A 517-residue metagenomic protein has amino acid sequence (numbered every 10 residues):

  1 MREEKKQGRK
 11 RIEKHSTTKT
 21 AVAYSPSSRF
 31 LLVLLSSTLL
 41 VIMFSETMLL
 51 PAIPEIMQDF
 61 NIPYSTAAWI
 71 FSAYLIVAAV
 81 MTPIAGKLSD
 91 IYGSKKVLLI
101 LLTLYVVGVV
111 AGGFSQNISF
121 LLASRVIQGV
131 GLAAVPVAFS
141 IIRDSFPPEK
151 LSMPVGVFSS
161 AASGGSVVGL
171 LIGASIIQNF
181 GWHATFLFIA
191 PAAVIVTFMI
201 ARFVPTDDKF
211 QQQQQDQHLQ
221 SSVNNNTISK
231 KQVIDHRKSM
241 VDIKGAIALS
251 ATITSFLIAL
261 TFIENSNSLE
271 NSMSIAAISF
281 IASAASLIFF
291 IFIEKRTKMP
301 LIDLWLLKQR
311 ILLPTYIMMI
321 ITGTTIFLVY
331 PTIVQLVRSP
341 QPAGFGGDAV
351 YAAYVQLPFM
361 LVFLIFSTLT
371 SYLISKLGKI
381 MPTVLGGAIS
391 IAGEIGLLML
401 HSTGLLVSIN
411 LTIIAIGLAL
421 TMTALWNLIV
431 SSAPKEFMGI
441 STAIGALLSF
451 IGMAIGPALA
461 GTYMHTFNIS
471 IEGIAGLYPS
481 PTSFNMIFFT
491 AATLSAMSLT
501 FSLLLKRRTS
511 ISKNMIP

Functional and structural regions predicted by a protein language model:
M1-F44, Q58: Cytosolic juxtamembrane N-terminal segment immediately preceding the first transmembrane helix of multi-pass
R29-I42, L49-L50, Y64, I70 (+2 more regions): 12-transmembrane solute porter fold
A52-A79, I118, V350-Y354: Extracellular/periplasmic helix-loop-helix junction of adjacent transmembrane segments in MFS-like secondary
E55, P83-K87, I91, S175 (+1 more regions): Membrane-interface helix termini in secondary transporters
D59-N61, G93, F114-F120, G346 (+1 more regions): Helix-breaking motifs and short loop linkers at transmembrane-helix boundaries and internal kinks in secondary membrane
V80-Q116: Conserved MFS/SLC helix-loop-helix module at the cytosolic interface between two early adjacent transmembrane helices
L104, G108-A111, S119-I127, L405-I413: Paired small-residue
N179-I317: Hydrophobic transmembrane-helix bundles of small-molecule transporters
